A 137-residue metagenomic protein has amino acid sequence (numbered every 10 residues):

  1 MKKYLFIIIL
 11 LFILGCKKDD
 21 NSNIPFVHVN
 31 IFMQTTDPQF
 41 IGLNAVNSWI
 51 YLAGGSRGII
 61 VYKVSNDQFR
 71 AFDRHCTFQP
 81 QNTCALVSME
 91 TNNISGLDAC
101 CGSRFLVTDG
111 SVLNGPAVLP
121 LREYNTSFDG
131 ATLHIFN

Functional and structural regions predicted by a protein language model:
M1-Y4: Positively charged n-region of N-terminal signal peptides that target proteins for export
F12-G15: C-terminal motif of bacterial Sec signal peptides marking the signal peptidase cleavage site
K18-N92, L106-V107, R122-N137: N-terminal pre-ligand scaffold of iron-sulfur
E90-C100, V112-R122: Short cysteine/histidine-rich metal-coordination sites, predominantly Zn2+-binding motifs
G102-R104: Detector for the c-type heme attachment site
